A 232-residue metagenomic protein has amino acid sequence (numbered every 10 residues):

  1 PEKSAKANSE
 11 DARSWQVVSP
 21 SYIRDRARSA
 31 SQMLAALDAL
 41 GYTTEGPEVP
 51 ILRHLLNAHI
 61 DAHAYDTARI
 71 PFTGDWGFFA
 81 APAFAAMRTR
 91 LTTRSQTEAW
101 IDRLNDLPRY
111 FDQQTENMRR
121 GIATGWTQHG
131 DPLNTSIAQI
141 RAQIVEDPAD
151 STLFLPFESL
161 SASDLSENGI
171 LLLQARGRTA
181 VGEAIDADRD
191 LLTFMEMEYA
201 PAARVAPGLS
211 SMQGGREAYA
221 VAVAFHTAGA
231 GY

Functional and structural regions predicted by a protein language model:
P1-Y232: N-terminal maturation segment of proteins
